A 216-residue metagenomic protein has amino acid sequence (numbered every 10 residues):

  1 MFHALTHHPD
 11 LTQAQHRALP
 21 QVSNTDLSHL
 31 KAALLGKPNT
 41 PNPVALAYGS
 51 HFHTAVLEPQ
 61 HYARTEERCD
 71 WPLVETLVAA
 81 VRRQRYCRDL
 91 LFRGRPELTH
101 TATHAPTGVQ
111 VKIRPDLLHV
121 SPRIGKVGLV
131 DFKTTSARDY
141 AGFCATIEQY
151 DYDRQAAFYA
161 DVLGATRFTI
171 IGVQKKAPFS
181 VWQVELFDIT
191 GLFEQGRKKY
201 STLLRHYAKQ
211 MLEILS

Functional and structural regions predicted by a protein language model:
M1-R114: Metal-dependent nuclease catalytic cores that hydrolyze phosphodiester bonds in DNA/RNA, characterized by
T40, V44, C144-D151: Conserved aromatic-histidine-acidic binding/catalytic patches
T54-A55, G128, A157-D161: Residue-level signal for well-ordered alpha-helical scaffold segments within enzymatic catalytic domains
C87-R88, H119-K126, D161-F168: Secondary-structure boundary elements
T101-A105, L118-V120, I171-V173: A generic structural motif
T103, D139-I147: Surface-exposed cleft-lining segments at the edges of enzyme active sites
I113-G142: Conserved catalytic cores of phosphodiester-cleaving nucleases, focusing on short active-site segments
T146-E148, D153, F158-S216: Metal-dependent nuclease catalytic regions and adjoining charged, substrate-binding loops involved in nucleic-acid end
